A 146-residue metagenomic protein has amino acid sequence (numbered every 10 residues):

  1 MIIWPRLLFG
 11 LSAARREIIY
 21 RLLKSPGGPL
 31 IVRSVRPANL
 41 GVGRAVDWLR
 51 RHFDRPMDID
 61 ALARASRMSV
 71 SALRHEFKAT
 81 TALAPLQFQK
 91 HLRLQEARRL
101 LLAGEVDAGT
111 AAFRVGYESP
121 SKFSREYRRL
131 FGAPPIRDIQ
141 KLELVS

Functional and structural regions predicted by a protein language model:
M1-I2: A hydrophobic/aromatic-rich effector-binding and dimerization subdomain of bacterial HTH-type transcriptional regulators
R6-L7: Inter-domain helical "communication" segments and dimerization helices that couple sensory or membrane-embedded modules
S12-R15, I19, L23, G27-M57 (+3 more regions): A short, Lys/Arg-enriched amphipathic alpha-helix from helix-turn-helix/homeodomain DNA-binding modules
R21-G28, R50, P56-L92, A112-R137: Basic/polar phosphate-binding segments, predominantly the helix-turn-helix DNA-binding elements of transcriptional
V145-S146: C-terminal regulatory/oligomerization modules of transcriptional regulators
